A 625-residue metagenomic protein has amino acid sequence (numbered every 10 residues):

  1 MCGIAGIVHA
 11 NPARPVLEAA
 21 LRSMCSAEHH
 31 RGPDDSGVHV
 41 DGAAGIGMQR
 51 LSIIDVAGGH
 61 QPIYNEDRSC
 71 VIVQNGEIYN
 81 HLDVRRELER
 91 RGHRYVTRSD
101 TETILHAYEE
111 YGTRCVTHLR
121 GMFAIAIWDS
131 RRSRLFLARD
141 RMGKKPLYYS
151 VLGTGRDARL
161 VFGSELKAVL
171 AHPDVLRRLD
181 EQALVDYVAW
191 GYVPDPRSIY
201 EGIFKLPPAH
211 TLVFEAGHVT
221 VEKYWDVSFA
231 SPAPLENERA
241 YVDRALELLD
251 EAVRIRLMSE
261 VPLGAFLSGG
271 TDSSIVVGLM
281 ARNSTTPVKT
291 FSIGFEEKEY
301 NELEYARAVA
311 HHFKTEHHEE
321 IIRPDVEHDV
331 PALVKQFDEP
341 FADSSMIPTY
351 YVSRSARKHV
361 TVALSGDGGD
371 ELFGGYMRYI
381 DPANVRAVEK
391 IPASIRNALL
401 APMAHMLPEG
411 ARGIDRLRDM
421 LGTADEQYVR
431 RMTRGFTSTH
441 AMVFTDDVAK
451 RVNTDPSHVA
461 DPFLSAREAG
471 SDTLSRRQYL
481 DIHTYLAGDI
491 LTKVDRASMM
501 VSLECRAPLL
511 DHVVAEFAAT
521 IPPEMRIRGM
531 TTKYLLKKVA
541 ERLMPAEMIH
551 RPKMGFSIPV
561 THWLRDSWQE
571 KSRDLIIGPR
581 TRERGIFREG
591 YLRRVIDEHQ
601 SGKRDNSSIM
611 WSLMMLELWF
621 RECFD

Functional and structural regions predicted by a protein language model:
M1-F337, T349, S353, E541-R542 (+5 more regions): Cysteine-centered catalytic environments shared across enzyme families
M1-I4, S23, D41-G42, A171 (+6 more regions): Adenosyl-5′-phosphate
L263-D272, E297-K298, S344-I347, L372 (+2 more regions): Glycine-rich loop motifs involved in handling phospho/adenylate chemistry
E297, I321, P340-D343, K390 (+2 more regions): Alpha-helix capping and helix-loop boundary segments enriched in small/acidic/polar residues
A332-Q336, R357, Y379-D381, W563-R565: Short low-complexity, flexible loop/linker segments enriched in glycine and/or proline with clustered acidic
V360-D370, G374-Y376: Short acidic/histidine-rich active-site segments
F373-L400: A mobile, often basic/glycine-rich helix-loop segment that functions as the active-site lid/recognition loop
I391-R418: Alpha-helical "lid/cap" subdomains adjacent to substrate-binding clefts that gate access and reposition the ligand
